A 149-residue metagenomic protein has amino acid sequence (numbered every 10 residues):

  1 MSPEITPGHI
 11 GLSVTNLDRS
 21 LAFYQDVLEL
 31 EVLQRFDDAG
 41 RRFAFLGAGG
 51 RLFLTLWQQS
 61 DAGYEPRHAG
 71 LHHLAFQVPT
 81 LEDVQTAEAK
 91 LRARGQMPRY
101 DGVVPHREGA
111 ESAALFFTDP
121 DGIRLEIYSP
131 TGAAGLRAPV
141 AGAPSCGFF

Functional and structural regions predicted by a protein language model:
M1-D18, L71-L74, T131-F149: N-terminal beta-strand motif that seeds the catalytic metal site of vicinal oxygen chelate
S2, S13-L54, Q58: Core segments of cupin and vicinal oxygen chelate
V14-D18, A75-R124, F149: Vicinal oxygen chelate
G40, G70, E111: Exposed loop/turn and edge beta-strand positions of beta-sandwich/beta-sheet ligand-binding modules
G49-R51, H68-L71: Short connector loops at helix/strand junctions that flank enzyme active sites, especially segments positioning acidic
Q59-Y64: Short beta-strand/turn micro-motifs at beta-sheet edges
E108-G109, I127-A134: Short beta->alpha transition motifs characteristic of CBS
